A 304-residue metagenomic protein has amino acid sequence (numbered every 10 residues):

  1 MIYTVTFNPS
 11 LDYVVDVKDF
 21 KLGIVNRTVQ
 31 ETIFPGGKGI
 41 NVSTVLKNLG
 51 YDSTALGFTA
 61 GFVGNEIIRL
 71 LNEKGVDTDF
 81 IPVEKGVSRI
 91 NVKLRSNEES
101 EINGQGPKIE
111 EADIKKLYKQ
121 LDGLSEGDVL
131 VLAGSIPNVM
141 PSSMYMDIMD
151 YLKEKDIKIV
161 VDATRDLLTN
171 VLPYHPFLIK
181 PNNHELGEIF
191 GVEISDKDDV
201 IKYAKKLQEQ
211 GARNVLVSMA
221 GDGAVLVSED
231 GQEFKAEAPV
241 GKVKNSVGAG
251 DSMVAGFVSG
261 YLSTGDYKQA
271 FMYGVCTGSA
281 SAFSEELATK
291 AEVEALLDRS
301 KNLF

Functional and structural regions predicted by a protein language model:
M1-L56, G64-E66, F304: Glycine-rich phosphate/adenosyl-contacting loop at the front of the ribokinase-like
I2, Y51-T54, T78-D79, I159 (+1 more regions): Hydrophobic anchor at the start of a short beta-strand that flanks the dinucleotide cofactor-binding loop
I24, N48-D128, L297-F304: Conserved N-terminal subdomain of the carbohydrate kinase-like
K47, K153, L262: Gly/Ala-rich phosphate-binding loop of Rossmann-like dinucleotide-binding domains, activating on the conserved
E101-N103, D128-G134, D162, K180-E185: Short beta-strands and strand-loop turn motifs
K115-Y118, S142-M149, S195-I201, K235-P239: Charged helix-capping and loop-helix junction motifs
M146-D230: Conserved phosphate/ATP/ADP-binding segment of small-molecule kinases
K197-F304: Conserved phosphate-binding/catalytic region of the ribokinase-like
